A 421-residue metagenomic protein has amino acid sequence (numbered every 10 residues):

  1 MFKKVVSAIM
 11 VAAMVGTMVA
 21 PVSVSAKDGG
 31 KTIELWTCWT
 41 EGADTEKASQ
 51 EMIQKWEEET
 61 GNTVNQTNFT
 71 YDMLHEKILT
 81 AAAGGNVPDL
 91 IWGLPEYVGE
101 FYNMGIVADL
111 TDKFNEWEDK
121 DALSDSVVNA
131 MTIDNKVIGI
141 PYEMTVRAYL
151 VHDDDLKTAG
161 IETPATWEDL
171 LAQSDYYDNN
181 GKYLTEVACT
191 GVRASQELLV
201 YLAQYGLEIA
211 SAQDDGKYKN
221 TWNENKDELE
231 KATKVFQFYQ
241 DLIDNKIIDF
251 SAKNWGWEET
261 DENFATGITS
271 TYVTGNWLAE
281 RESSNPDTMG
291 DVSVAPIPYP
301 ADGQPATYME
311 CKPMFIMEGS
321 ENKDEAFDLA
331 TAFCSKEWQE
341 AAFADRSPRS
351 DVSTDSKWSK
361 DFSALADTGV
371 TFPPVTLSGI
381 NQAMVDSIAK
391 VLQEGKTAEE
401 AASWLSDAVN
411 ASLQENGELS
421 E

Functional and structural regions predicted by a protein language model:
D28, E51-L123, D154-A165, E262-T266 (+3 more regions): Extracytoplasmic "Venus flytrap"/periplasmic binding protein-like
G29-E41, N62-T67, D89-L90, I138 (+2 more regions): Short, well-ordered beta-strand elements
C38, T45, M52, V200 (+1 more regions): Extracytoplasmic/periplasmic substrate-binding proteins
T63-V64, K157, E340, D367-E421: Conserved C-terminal helix/tail region of periplasmic/extracytoplasmic solute-binding proteins
P95-A148, L171, Y177, E197-Q204 (+2 more regions): Hinge/lid segment of periplasmic solute-binding proteins
D109-L123, L207-K234, S284-D287, Y299-T307 (+1 more regions): Short, solvent-exposed loop/beta-turn-alpha elements that line the ligand-binding surface or hinge of extracytoplasmic
S174-D178, Y218-A252: Glycine-centered hinge/linker elements that transmit conformational signals in sensory and ligand-binding systems
T274-M289, P300-S387, S420: C-terminal lobe and pocket-closing loops of periplasmic/extracytoplasmic Venus-flytrap solute-binding proteins
